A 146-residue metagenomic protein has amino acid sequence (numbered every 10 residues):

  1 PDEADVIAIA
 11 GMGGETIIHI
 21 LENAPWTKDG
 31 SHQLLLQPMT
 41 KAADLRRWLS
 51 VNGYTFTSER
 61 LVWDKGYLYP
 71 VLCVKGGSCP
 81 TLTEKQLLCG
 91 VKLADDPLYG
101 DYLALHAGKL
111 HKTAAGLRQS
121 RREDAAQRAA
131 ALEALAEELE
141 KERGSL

Functional and structural regions predicted by a protein language model:
E3-V6, E15-L146: Class I S-adenosyl-L-methionine
I9-A10: A short beta-strand submotif of the Rossmann-like class I SAM-dependent methyltransferase core that lines
